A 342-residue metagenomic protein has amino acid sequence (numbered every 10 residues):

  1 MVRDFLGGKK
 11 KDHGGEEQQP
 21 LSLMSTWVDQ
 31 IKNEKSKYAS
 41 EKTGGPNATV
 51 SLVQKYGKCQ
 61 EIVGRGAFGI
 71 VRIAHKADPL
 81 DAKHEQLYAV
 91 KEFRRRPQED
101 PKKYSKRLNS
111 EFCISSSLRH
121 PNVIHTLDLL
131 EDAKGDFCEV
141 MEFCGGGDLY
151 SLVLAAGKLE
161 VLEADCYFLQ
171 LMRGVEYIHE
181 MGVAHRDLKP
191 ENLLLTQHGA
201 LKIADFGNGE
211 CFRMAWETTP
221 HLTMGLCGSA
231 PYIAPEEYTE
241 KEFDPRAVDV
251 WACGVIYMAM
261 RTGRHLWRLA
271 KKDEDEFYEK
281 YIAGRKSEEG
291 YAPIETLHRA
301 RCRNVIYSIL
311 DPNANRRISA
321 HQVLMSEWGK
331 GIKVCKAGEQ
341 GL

Functional and structural regions predicted by a protein language model:
M1-V53: Intrinsically disordered, low-complexity regulatory segments that flank or precede the catalytic domain of eukaryotic
Q60-A67, V71: Protein kinase glycine-rich loop
I70-P97: Glycine-rich ATP phosphate-binding loop
H125-F137: Short beta-strand micro-motifs within the conserved protein kinase catalytic domain, predominantly in the N-lobe
D132-A133, R264-A314: C-terminal lobe of the eukaryotic/viral protein kinase catalytic domain
K134-D148: Conserved short submotifs of the Hanks-type protein kinase catalytic core that shape the nucleotide-binding pocket
Y167-F168: Activation segment signature within eukaryotic-like protein kinase domains
P312-K336: Terminal C-lobe "cap" of eukaryotic-type protein kinase domains
